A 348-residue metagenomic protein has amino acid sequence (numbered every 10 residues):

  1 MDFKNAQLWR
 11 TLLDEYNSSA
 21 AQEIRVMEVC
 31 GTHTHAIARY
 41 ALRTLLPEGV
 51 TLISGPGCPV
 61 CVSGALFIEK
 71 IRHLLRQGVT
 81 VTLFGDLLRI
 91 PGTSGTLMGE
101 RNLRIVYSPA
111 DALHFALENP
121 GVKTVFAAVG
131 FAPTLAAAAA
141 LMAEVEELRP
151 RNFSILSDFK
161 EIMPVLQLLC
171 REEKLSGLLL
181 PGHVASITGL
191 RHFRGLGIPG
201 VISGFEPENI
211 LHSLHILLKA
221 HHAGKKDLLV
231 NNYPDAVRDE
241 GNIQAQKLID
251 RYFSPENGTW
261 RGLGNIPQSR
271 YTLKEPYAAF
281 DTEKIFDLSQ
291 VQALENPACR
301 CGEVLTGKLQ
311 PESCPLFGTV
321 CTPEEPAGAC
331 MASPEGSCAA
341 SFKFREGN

Functional and structural regions predicted by a protein language model:
M1-G121, L135, A143-E147, S154-L156 (+4 more regions): Metallocofactor- and cofactor-centric catalytic cores in central/energy metabolism, strongly enriched
I105-Y107, F159-M163, G182-T188: A general structural motif
A137-M142, A245: Pore-lining transmembrane helices
L156, C170-A236: A conserved active-site cap/scaffold subdomain adjacent to cofactor or substrate pockets
F159-Q167, G241-Q244: Short, conserved secondary-structure transition motifs
H212-E303: Internal helical hairpin/lid segments
